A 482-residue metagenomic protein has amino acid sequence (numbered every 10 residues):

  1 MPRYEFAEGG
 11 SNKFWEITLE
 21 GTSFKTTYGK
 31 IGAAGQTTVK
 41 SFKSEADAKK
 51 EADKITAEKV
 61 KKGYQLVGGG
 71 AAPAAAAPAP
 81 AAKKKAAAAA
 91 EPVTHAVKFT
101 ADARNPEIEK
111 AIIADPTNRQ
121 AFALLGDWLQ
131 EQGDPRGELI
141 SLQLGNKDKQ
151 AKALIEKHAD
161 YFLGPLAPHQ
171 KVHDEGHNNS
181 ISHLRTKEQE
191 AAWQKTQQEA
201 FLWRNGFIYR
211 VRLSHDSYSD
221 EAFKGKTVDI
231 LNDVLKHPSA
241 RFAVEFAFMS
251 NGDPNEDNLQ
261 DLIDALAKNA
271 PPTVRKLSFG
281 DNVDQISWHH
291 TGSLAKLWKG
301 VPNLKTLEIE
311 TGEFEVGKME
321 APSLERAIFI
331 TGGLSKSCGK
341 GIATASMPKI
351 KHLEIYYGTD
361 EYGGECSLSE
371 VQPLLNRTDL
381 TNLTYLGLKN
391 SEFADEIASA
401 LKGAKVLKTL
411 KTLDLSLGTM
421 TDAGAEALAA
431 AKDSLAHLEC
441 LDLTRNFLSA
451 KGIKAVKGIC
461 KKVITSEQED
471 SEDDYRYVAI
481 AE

Functional and structural regions predicted by a protein language model:
P2, A7-E16: A charge-rich, low-complexity, intrinsically flexible signal that marks solvent-exposed coils, linkers, repeats
K13-V39: Short aromatic-glycine-(Arg/Gly/Cys) micro-motifs in beta-strand/loop hairpins
K43-K61: A short, charged, amphipathic alpha-helix used as a generic interaction element across diverse proteins
A71-K98: Acidic, proline-/serine-/threonine-rich low-complexity intrinsically disordered repeat tracts
A89-E245: Long, highly charged low-complexity segments
N179, H183-A192, Q197, Y209-G225 (+13 more regions): Concave beta-strand-loop units of leucine-rich repeat
G206, P238-R241, P272, G292 (+6 more regions): Inter-repeat linker/turn residues at the boundaries of leucine-rich repeats
I230, N258, L262, S293 (+7 more regions): The leucine-rich repeat
